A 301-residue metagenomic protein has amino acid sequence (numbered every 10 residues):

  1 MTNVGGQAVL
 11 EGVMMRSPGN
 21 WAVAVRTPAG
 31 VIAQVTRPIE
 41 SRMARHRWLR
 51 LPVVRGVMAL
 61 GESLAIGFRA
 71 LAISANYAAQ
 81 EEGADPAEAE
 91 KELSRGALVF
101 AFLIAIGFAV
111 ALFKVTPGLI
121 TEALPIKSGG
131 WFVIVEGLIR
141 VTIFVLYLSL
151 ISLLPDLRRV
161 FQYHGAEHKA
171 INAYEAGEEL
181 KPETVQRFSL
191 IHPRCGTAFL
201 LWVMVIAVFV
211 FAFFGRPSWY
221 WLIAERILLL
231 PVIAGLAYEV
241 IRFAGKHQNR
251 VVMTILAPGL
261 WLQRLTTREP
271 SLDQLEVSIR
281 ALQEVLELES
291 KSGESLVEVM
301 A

Functional and structural regions predicted by a protein language model:
M1-E82: Divalent-cation
M1-M15, G19, V23, A84 (+4 more regions): Polar-ligand-bearing catalytic/cofactor-coordination segments of membrane-embedded or membrane-tethered inner-membrane
A29, G83, A97, W131 (+2 more regions): Juxtamembrane/disordered regions of integral membrane proteins
I39, A44-R50, L60, G67-P86 (+7 more regions): Multi-pass alpha-helical transmembrane bundle typical of ion/small-solute transporters and intramembrane aspartyl
G67-A70, S74, F113, P117 (+7 more regions): Alpha-helical transmembrane segments of polytopic integral membrane proteins, especially the permease/helical cores
I73-Y77, A105-S128, V203-E225, A234 (+1 more regions): Juxtamembrane "helix exit" motif at the C-terminal ends of alpha-helical transmembrane segments in multi-pass membrane
Y77-L154: Hydrophobic alpha-helical segments characteristic of transmembrane helices in integral membrane transporters
F102, I106, F132, E136 (+10 more regions): Alpha-helical transmembrane segments of multi-pass membrane proteins, especially transporters and channels
